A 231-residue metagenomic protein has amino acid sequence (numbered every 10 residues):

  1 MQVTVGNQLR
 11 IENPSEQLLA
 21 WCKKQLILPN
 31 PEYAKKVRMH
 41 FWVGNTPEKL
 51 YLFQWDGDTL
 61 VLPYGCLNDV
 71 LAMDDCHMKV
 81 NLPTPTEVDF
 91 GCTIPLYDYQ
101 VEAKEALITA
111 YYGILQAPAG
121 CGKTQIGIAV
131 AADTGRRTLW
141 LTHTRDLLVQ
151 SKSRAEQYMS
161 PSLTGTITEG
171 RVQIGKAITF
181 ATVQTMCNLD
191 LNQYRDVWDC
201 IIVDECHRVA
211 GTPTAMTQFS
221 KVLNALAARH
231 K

Functional and structural regions predicted by a protein language model:
M1-M73: N-terminal accessory nucleic-acid engagement/regulatory domains that precede and modulate ATP-driven motor cores
W42, E48-W55, N68-Q116: Conserved pre-motif I regulatory segment
L62, L96, W140: Conserved SAM-binding loop
T109-T134, L139-L141: Walker A/P-loop
L115, W140, T179-A181, I201: Hydrophobic positions in the central parallel beta-sheet of the AAA+
T138, R145-R171: Conserved helix-turn-beta segment of the N-terminal RecA-like "Helicase ATP-binding" lobe in SF1/SF2 helicases
I174-N188: Short glycine-rich substrate-engagement loop in P-loop NTPases that contacts/grips substrate
V183-T185, L191-K231: SF2 helicase catalytic motif II
